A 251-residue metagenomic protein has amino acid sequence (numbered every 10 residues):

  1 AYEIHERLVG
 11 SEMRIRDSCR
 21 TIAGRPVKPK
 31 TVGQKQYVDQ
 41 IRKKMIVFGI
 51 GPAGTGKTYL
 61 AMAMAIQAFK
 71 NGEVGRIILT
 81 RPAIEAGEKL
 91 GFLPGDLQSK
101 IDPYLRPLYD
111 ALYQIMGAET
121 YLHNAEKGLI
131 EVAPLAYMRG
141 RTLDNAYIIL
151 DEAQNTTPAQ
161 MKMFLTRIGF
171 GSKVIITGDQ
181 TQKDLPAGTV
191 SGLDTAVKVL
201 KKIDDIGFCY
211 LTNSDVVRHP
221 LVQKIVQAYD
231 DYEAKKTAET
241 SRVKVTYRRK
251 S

Functional and structural regions predicted by a protein language model:
A1-G10, R14-I15: Single conserved hydrophobic/aromatic residue that forms the stacking wall/gate of nucleotide- or nucleobase-binding
S11-E12, R16-R25: Conserved ASCE P-loop NTPase core motifs with emphasis on AAA+ ATPases
A23-Q34, Q40-L150, Q154-K250: Conserved helicase motor core of SF1/SF2 NTP-dependent helicases
